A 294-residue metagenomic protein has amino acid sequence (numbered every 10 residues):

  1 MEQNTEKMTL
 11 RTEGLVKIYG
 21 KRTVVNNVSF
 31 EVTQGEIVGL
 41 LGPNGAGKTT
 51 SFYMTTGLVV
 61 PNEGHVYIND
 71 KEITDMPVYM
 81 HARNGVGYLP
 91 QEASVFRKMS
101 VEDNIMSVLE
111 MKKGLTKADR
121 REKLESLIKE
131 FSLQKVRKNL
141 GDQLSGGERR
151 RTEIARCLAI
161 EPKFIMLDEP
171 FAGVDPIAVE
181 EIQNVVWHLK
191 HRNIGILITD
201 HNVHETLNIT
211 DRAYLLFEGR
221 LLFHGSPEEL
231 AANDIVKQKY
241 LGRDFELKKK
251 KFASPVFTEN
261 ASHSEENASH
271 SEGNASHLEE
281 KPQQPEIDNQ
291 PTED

Functional and structural regions predicted by a protein language model:
L41-P43: The feature captures the beta-strand-to-loop junction immediately N-terminal to the Walker
T56: Helix-to-loop junction immediately C-terminal to a conserved catalytic motif
E72-E92, T116-R121, L230-D234: ABC ATPase NBD coupling module
K117-V136, N184-W187: Conserved ABC ATPase "signature" region
L140-L144, E148: Conserved ABC ATPase signature
E161: Conserved catalytic motifs of ABC-family nucleotide-binding domains
